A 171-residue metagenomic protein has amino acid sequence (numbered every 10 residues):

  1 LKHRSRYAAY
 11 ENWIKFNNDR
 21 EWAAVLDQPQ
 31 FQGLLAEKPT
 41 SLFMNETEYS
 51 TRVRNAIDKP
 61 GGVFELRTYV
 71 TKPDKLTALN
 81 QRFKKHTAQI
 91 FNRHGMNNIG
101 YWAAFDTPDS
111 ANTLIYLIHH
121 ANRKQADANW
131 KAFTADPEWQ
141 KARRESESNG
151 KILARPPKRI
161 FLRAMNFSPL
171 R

Functional and structural regions predicted by a protein language model:
L1-K141, S146-R171: Short S/T/G/P-rich N-terminal loop/turn motif that feeds into the first structured element of a domain
